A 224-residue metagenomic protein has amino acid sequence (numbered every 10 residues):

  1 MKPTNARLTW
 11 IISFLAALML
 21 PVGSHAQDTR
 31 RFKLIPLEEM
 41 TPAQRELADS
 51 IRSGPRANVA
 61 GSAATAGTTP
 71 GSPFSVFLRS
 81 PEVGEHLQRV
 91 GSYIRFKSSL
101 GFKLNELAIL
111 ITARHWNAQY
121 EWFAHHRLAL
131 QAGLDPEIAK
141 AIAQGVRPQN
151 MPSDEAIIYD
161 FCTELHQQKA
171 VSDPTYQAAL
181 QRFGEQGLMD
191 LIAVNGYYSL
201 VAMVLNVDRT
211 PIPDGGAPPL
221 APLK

Functional and structural regions predicted by a protein language model:
M1, V22-A26: Short linear, low-complexity motifs centered on an aromatic residue
M1-I12: Bacterial N-terminal signal peptides that target proteins for export
N5, L15-A16, H25: Residue-level detector of intrinsically disordered, flexible termini and proteolytic processing junctions
W10-P21: Bacterial N-terminal signal peptides
H25-K224: Hydrophobic alpha-helical segments
